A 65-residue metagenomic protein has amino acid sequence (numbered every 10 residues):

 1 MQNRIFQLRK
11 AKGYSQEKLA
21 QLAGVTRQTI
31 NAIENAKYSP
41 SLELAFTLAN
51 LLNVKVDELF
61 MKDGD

Functional and structural regions predicted by a protein language model:
N3-L22: Short basic helix-loop element that most often maps to the first helix and adjoining turn of HTH DNA-binding modules
A11, E58-D65: Short, charged recognition helix plus adjacent turn of helix-turn-helix-like nucleic-acid-binding domains
Q16, R27, A45: Helix-turn-helix DNA-binding elements, focusing on the entry/boundary residues of the two helices that contact DNA
K18, T29, E58: Residues in the helix-turn-helix
V25-Y38: Recognition helix of helix-turn-helix/homeodomain-like DNA-binding domains that insert into the DNA major groove
N35, V54, M61: Short, conserved catalytic or interaction motifs in soluble domains
L44-E58: DNA major-groove recognition helix of helix-turn-helix/homeodomain DNA-binding modules
